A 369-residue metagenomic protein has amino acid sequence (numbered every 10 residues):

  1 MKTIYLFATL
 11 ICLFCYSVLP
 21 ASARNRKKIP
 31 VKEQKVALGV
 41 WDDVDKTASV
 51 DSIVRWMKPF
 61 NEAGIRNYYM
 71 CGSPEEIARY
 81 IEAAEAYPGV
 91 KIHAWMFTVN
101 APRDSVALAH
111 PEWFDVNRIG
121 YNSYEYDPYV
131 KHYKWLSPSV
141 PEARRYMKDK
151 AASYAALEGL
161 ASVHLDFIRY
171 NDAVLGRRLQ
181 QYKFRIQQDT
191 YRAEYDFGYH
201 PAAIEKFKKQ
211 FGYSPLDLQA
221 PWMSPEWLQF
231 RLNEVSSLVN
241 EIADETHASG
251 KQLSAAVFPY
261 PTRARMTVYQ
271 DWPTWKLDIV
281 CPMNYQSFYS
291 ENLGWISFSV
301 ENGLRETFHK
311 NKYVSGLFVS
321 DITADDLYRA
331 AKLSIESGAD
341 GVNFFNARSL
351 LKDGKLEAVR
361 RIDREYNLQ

Functional and structural regions predicted by a protein language model:
N25-R55, A255-P259, S320: Boundary/entry segment of secreted carbohydrate-active catalytic domains
W41-K46, I65-C71, Y129-R145, M223-E234 (+2 more regions): The substrate-binding groove and active-site-proximal loops of carbohydrate-active enzymes, especially glycoside
V50-E76, L157-S162, T274-V280, S337-G341: Catalytic domains of carbohydrate-active enzymes, especially glycoside hydrolases
H93-A156: Active-site-adjacent "subsite" loops/lids of carbohydrate-active enzymes
N100-P128, I168-L216: Aromatic- and acidic-residue-enriched segments that line the glycan-binding/catalytic groove of carbohydrate-active
H164, N171, Y195-D217, W222-M266 (+1 more regions): Aromatic-lined carbohydrate-recognition surfaces of secreted/lumenal glycan-active proteins
A173, Q252-S290, I322-D325: Substrate-binding cleft/loops of secretory-pathway carbohydrate-active enzymes
L277, P282-W295, G303, H309-Q369: Substrate-binding cleft of secreted/luminal carbohydrate-active enzymes
